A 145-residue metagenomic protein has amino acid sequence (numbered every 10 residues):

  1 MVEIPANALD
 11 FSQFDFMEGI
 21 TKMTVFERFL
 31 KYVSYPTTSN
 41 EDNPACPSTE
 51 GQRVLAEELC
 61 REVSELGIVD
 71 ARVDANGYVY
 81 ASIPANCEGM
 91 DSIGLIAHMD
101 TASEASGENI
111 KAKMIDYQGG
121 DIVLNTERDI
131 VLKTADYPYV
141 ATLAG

Functional and structural regions predicted by a protein language model:
M1-E3: Short linear segments in intrinsically disordered or otherwise low-structure-confidence regions
A6-K22: Short, Lys/Arg-enriched N-terminal segments with co-localized hydrophobic residues within the first ~10-30 amino acids
K22-E50: N-terminal capping segment at the start of a domain
V33, R53, A141: Flexible, active-site-adjacent loop/turn segments at secondary-structure boundaries
V33, T37-N40, V63, G67 (+1 more regions): Structural signal for hydrophobic packing residues in well-ordered secondary-structure cores of soluble enzyme domains
P44-D100, I110, I115: A non-catalytic alpha/beta surface segment that caps or lines the substrate-entry region of metallo-dependent hydrolase
M90-G145: Active-site metal-coordination/substrate-binding segment of hydrolases, especially metallo-dependent peptidases
